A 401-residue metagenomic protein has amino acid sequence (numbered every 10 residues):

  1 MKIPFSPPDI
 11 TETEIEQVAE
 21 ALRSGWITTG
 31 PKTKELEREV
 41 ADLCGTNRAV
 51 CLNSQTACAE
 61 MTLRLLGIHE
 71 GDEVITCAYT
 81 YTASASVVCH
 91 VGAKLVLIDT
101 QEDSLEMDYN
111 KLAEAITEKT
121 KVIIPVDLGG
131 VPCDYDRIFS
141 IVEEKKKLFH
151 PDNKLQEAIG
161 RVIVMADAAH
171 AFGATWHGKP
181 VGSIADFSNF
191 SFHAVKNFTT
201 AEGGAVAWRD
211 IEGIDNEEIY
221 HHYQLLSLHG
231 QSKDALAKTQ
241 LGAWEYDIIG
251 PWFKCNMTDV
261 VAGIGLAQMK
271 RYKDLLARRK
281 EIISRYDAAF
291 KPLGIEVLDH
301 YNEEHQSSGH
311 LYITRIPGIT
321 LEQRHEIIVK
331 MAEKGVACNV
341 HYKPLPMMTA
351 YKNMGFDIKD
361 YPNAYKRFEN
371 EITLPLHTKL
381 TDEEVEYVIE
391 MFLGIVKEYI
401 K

Functional and structural regions predicted by a protein language model:
M1-W26, P31, D247-I249, P375: N-terminal "arm"/small-domain region of PLP-dependent enzymes with the aminotransferase-like
V18, L22, T62, V388 (+1 more regions): Hydrophobic "lid"/C-terminal helical patch of Rossmann-like NAD(P)-dependent dehydrogenase/epimerase domains
W26-E73, V87-C89, L97, K146-H150: Phosphate-binding glycine-rich loop
K34-R38, T46-N47, V122-V126, V131 (+3 more regions): PLP-dependent aminotransferase class I/II
R64-A168, T175: PLP-dependent aminotransferase-like
S86-V88, P180, V260: Hydrophobic/aromatic ligand-binding patch that stacks against planar heteroaromatic rings of cofactors or nucleotides
D152-T199, H221, W244-I248, E296: Conserved active-site segment immediately N-terminal to the catalytic lysine that forms the internal aldimine
H170, S183-K233, D259: Active-site PLP attachment segment
